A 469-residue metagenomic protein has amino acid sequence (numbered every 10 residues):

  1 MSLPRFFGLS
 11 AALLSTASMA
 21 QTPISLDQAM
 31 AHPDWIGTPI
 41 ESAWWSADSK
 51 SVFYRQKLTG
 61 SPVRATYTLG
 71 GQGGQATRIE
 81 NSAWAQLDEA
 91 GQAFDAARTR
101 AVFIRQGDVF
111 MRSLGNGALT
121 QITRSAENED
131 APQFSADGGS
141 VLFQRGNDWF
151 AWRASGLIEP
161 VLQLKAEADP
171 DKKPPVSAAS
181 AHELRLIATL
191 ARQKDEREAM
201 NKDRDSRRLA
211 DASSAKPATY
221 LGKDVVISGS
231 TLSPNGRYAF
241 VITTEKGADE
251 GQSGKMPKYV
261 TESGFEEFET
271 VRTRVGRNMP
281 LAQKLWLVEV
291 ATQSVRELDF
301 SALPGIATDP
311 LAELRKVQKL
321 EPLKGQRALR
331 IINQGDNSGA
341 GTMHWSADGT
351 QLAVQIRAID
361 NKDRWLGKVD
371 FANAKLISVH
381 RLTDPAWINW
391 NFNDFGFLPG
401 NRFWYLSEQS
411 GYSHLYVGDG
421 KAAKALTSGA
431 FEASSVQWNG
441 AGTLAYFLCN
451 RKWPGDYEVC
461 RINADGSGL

Functional and structural regions predicted by a protein language model:
M1-G8: Bacterial N-terminal signal peptides that target proteins for export
G8-A12, A20-L469: Beta-propeller folds
